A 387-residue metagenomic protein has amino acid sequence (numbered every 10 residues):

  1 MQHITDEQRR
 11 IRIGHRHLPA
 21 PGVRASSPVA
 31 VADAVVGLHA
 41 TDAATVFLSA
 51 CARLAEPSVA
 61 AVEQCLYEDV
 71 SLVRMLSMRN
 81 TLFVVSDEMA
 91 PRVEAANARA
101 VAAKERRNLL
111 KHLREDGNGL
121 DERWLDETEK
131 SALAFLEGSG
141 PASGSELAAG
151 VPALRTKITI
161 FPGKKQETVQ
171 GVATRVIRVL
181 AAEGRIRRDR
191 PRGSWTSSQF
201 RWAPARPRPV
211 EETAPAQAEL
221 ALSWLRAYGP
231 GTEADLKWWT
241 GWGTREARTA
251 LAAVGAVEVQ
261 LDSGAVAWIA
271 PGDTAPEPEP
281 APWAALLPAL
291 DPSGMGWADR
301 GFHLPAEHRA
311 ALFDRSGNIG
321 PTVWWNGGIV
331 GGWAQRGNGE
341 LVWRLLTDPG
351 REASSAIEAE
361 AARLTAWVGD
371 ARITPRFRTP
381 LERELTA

Functional and structural regions predicted by a protein language model:
M1-P162, A387: Phosphate-backbone binding and catalysis cores of DNA-processing enzymes
C65, G144-P152, L180, E233-K237 (+1 more regions): A short acidic, leucine-rich amphipathic alpha-helix
Y67-S77, T81-L82, A182-P191, G255-D262: A short, conserved structural fragment
E94-L109, W202-L220, A227, E279-A289 (+1 more regions): Short, amphipathic alpha-helical interaction segments positioned at domain boundaries
K165-R248: Loop-centered beta-sheet repeat module
G229-P276: Anionic-ligand-binding alpha/beta catalytic cores of soluble enzymes and soluble regulatory domains that recognize
A256-H308: Non-catalytic regulatory appendages
A306, A311-N318, T322-A387: Glycine-rich, small/acidic residue-mixed loop/short-helix segments
